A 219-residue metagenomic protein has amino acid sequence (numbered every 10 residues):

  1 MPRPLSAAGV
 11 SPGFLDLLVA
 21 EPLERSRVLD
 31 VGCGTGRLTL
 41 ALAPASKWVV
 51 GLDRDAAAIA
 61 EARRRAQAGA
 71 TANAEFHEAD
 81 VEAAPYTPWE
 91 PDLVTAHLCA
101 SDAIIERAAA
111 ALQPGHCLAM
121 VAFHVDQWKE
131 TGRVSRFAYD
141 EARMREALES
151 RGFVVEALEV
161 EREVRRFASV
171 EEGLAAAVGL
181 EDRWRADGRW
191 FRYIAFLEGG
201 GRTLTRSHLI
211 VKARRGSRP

Functional and structural regions predicted by a protein language model:
S6-S26: Conserved alpha-helix/loop element of class I SAM-dependent methyltransferases that forms part of the SAM/SAH-binding
G32-G34: Class I SAM-dependent methyltransferase "Motif I" SAM/SAH-binding loop
R37, A41-A83: Class I SAM-dependent methyltransferase SAM/SAH-binding core
P85-L93: A short acidic, Gly/Pro-enriched loop at the edge of an enzyme's catalytic core that lines a small-molecule cofactor
D92-I105: A short SAM/SAH-binding and catalytic strip from SAM-dependent methyltransferases
I104-C117: A short glycine-rich, Lys/Arg-flanked "PGG" loop and its adjoining helix->strand segment in the class I
C117-R143: Conserved class I S-adenosyl-L-methionine
E159-P219: Conserved Class I S-adenosyl-L-methionine
